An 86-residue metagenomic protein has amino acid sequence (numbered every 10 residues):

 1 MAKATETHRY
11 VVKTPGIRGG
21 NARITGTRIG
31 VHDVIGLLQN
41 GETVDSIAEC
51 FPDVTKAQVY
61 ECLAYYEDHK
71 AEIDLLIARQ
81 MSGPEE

Functional and structural regions predicted by a protein language model:
M1-R28, L75, R79-E85: Acidic, low-complexity/disordered tracts enriched in E/D and polar residues
G30-E86: Long, charge-rich, low-complexity alpha-helical segments
